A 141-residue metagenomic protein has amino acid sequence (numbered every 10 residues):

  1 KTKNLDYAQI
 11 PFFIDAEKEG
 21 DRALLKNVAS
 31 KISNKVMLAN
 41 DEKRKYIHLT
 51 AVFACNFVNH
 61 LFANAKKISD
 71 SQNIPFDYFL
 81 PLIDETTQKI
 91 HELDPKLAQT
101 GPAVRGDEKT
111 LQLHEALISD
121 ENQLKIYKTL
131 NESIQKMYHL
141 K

Functional and structural regions predicted by a protein language model:
N4-H91, T129-I134: Internal alpha-helical scaffold of NAD(P)-dependent oxidoreductase catalytic cores
D70, D84-K141: Interdomain hinge/lid region at the active-site interface of Rossmann-like NAD(P)-dependent oxidoreductases
